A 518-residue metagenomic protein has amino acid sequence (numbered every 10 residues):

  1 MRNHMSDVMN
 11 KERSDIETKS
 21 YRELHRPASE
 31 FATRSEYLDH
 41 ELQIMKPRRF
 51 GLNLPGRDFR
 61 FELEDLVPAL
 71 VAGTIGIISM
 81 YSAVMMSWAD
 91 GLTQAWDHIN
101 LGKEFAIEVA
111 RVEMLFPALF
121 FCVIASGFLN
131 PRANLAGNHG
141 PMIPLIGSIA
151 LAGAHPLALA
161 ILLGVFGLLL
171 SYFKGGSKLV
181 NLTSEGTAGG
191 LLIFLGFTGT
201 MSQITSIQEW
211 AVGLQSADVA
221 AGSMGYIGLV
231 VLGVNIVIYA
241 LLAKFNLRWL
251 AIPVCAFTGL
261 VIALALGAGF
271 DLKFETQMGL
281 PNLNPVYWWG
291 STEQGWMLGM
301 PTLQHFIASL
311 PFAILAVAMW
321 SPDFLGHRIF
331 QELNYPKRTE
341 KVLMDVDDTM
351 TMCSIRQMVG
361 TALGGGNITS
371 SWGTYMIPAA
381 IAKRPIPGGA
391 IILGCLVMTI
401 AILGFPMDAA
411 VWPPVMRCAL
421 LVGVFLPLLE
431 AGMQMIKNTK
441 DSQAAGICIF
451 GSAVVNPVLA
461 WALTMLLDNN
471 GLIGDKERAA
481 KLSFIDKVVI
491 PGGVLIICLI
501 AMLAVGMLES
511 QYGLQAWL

Functional and structural regions predicted by a protein language model:
M1-P68, G267, D271-G299, L333-K341 (+3 more regions): Intrinsically disordered, low-complexity non-transmembrane regions of multi-pass membrane transporters
K19, E23-L24, Q43-V67, A83-A125 (+1 more regions): Membrane-embedded helical hairpins/re-entrant loop segments and their flanking transmembrane helices within multi-pass
E41-A89, G102-I107, Y172-W210, R356-L363 (+3 more regions): Alpha-helical transmembrane segments and their cytosolic membrane-interface
E64-M80, M224-N235, L250, A265-L266 (+2 more regions): Hydrophobic, membrane-embedded alpha-helices of multi-pass small-molecule transporters
W96-S126, I143-S171, M398: Extracellular loop-to-transmembrane helix junctions
E108-V112, N130-I143, N181-A188, G366-T374 (+1 more regions): Short, non-helical or kinked segments that cap or interrupt transmembrane helices
L115, L119-V123, L145, I161-G164 (+7 more regions): Transmembrane helix-bundle signature of multi-pass membrane transporters/permeases
A150-F270, I392-L518: Membrane-embedded alpha-helical modules
